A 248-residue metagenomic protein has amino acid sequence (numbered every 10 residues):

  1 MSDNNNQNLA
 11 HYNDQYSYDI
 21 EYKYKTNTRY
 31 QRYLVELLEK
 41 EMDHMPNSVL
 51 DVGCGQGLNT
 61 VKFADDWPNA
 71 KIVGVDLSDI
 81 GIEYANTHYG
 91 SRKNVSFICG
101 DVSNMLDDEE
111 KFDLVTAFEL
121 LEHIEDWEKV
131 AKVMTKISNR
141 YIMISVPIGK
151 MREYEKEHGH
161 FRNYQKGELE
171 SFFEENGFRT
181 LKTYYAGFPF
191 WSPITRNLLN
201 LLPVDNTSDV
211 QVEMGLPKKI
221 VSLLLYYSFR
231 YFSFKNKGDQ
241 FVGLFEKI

Functional and structural regions predicted by a protein language model:
M1-E110, L114, F118, E128-A131 (+4 more regions): Conserved N-terminal segment of class I S-adenosyl-L-methionine
F118-L121, S145: Residues lining the SAM
H123, W127: Di-metal (Zn2+ and/or Mg2+/Mn2+) metal-binding site signature of metallo-dependent hydrolases with the MBL/beta-CASP
E128-I142: A short glycine-rich, Lys/Arg-flanked "PGG" loop and its adjoining helix->strand segment in the class I
I142-R162, K166-E168: Short, glycine-/aromatic-enriched active-site segment of Class I SAM-dependent methyltransferases
R162-G177, T183: Short alpha-helix
E175-R196: Substrate-binding/catalytic lobe of Class I Rossmann-like enzymes that use SAM or dcSAM, i.e., the mid-to-C-terminal
T195-T207: Short, electropositive alpha-helical surface patch
